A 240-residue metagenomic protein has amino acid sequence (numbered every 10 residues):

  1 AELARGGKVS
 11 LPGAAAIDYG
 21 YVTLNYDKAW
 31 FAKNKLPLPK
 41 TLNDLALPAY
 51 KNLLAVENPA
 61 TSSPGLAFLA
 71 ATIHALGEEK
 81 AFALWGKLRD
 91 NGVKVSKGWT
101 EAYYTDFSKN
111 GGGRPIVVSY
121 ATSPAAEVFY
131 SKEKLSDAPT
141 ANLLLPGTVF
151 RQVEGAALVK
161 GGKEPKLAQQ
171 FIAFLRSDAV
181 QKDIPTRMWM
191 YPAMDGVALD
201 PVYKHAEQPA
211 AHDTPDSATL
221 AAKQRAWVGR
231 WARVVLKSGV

Functional and structural regions predicted by a protein language model:
A1-P48, A55: N-terminal segment of the mature folded domain
V9, A29-K40, I73-A81, G162-A168: Short helix-loop capping/hinge motifs at secondary-structure junctions, enriched in acidic/polar residues
A16, T23-N25, L53-E57, P115-Y120 (+2 more regions): Structural recognition of the beta-strand scaffold that forms the well-ordered cores of secreted hydrolase catalytic
G20-T23, L66, A70, T140 (+1 more regions): Small-molecule pocket liners
N43-S63, A71-A75: Short loop->beta-strand "edge-of-pocket" segments that line small-molecule binding or catalytic clefts across diverse
A71-T148: Ligand-binding pocket segment of bilobal, Venus flytrap-like solute-binding proteins
A156-P215: Mature extracytoplasmic/periplasmic domains
P201-V240: Extracellular/periplasmic bilobal clamshell ligand-binding domains
